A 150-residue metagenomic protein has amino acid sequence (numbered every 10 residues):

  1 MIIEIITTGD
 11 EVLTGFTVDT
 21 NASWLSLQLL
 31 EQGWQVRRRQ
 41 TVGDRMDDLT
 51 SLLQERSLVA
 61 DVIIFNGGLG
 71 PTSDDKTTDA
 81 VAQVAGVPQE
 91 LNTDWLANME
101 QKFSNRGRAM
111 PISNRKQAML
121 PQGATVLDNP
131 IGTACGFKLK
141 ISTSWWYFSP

Functional and structural regions predicted by a protein language model:
M1-Q40: Glycine-rich phosphate/diphosphate-binding loop of Rossmann-like nucleotide-binding domains
D10-E11, G68-P71: Short glycine-rich anion-binding loops that position phosphate/pyrophosphate groups of nucleotides and phosphorylated
R38-D48: Short beta->alpha junction loops
D48, K76-P150: Proline/glycine-rich low-complexity loops and linkers
A60: An anion/phosphate-binding loop that grips the pyrophosphate of nucleotide cofactors and donors
